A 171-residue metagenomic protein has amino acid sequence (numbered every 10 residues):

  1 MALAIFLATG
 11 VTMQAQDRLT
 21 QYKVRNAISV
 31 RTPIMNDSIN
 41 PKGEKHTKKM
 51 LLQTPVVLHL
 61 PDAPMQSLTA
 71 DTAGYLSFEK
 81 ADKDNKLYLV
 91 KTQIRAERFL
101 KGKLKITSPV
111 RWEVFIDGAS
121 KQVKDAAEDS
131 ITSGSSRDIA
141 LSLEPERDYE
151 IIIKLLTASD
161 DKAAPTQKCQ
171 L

Functional and structural regions predicted by a protein language model:
M1-G10: Bacterial N-terminal signal peptides
V11-A15: Sec/Tat signal peptide C-region and signal peptidase I cleavage site
Q16-Y75, Q93, E150-L171: Accessory carbohydrate-binding/adhesion or oligomerization-edge regions at the termini of glycan-active proteins
S77-D82, K91-I94, D138-L143: Beta-strand-rich interaction surfaces with strong enrichment in secreted/lumenal proteins
F78-Y88, D125-T132: Extracellular beta-rich ligand/substrate-recognition surface
N85-L87, R95-K103, E146: Extended extracellular/luminal ectodomain segments enriched in beta-structured repeat modules
A96, K101-F115, I151: Aromatic-lined ligand-binding clefts that engage carbohydrates, nucleic acids, or primary amines
I116-P165: Beta-strand-rich ligand-recognition modules
